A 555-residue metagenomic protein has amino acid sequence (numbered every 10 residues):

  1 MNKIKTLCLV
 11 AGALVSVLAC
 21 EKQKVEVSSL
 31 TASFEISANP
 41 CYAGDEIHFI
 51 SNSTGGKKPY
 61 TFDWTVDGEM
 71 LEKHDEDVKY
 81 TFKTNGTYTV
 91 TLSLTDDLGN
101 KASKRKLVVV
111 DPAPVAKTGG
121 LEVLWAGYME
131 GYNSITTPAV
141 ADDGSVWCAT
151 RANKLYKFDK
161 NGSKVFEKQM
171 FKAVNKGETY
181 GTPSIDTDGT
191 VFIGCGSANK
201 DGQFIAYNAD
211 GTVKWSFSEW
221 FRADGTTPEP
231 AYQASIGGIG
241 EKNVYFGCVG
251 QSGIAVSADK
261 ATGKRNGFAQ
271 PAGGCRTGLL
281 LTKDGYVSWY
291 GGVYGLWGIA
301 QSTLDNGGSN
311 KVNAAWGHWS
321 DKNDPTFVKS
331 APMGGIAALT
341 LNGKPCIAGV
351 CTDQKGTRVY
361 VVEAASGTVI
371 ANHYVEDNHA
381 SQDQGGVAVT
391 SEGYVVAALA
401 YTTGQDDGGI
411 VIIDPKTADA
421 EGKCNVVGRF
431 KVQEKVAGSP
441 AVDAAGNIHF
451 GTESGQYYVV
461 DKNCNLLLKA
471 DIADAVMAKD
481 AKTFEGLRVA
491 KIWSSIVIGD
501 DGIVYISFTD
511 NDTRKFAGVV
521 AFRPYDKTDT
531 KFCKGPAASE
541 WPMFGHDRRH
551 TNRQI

Functional and structural regions predicted by a protein language model:
K3-I4, V10-A43, L98-A126, G211: Bacterial Sec-dependent N-terminal signal peptides
A43-S53: A short beta-strand segment in extracellular, disulfide-stabilized domains
G44, T84-Y88: Short tyrosine-centred short linear motifs in exposed loops/low-complexity segments
S51, Y80-T84, L92, F166 (+2 more regions): Residue-level recognition of secondary-structure-to-loop junctions
T54-K58: Short glycine/proline-centered coil/turn motifs in the loop regions of extracellular beta-sandwich domains
T61-Y80: Surface-exposed, flexible coil segments in extracellular/virion-facing regions
S93-D97: Beta-strand-rich extracellular modules
V110-I555: Extracytoplasmic/lumenal domain signature
